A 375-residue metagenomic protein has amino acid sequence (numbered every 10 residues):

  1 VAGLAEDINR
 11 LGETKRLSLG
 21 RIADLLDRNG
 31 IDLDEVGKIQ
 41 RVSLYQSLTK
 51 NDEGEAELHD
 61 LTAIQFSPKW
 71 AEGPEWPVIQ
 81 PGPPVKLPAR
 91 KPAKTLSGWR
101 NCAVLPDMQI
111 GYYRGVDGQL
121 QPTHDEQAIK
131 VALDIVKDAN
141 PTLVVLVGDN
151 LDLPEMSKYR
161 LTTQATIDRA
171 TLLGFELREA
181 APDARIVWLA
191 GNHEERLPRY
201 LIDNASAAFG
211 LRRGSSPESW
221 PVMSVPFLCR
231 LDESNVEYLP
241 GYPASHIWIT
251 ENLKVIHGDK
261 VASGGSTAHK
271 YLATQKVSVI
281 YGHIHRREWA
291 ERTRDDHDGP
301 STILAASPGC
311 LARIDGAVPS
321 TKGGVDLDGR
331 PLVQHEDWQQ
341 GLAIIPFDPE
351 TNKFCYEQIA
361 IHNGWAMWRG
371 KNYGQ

Functional and structural regions predicted by a protein language model:
V1-V104, Q109-G115: Acidic, histidine-bearing metal-coordination/catalytic regions of metal-dependent phosphoesterases
G12-G30, N252-I359: Conserved beta-sheet core of the metallophosphoesterase superfamily
K94, G98-N101, Y113-D117, C355-N372: Polar, enzyme-active/binding microenvironments
T95-S97, V136-N140, A181-P182, D232 (+4 more regions): Flexible, charged surface loops at secondary-structure boundaries
V104-P106, T142-D149, R185-N192, L239 (+3 more regions): Active-site neighborhood of phospho(di)ester-bond hydrolases with catalytic His/Asp-centered motifs
Y112-Q121, I249-V255: Short, basic, glycine/proline-bearing loop/turn elements
V116-L231: Core catalytic region of metal-dependent phosphoesterases/phosphodiesterases, especially metallo-beta-lactamase-like
A205-E251, I284, I303, S307-C310: Active-site-proximal loop/helix segment associated with metal-binding centers of metalloenzymes
